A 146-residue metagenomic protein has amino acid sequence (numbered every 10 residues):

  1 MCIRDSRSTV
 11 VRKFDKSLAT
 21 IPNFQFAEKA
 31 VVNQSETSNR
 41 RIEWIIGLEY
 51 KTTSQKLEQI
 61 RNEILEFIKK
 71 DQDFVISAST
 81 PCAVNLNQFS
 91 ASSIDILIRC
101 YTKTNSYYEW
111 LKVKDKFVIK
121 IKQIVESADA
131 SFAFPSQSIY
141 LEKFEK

Functional and structural regions predicted by a protein language model:
M1-I3: Short, small-residue-biased leader/transition segments that mark boundaries at the very start of proteins
S6-K146: Structured, soluble regulatory/oligomerization domains located on the cytosolic or IMS-facing side of membrane proteins
